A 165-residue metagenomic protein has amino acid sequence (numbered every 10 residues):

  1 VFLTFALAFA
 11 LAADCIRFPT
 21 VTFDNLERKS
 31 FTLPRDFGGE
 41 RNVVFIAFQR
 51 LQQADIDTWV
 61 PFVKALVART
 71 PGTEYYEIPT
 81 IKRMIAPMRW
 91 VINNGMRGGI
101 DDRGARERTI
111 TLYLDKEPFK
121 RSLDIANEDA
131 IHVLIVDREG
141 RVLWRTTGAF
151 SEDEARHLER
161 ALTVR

Functional and structural regions predicted by a protein language model:
V1-A10: Bacterial N-terminal signal peptides
L11-L33, A54, T58, E107: N-terminal "domain-start" segment that seeds a small globular fold
F18-P19, R41, R106-I110, I125-L134: Structural micro-motif
D36-T58, Y75: Short active-site neighborhood of thiol/selenol oxidoreductases, capturing the structured segment around
R50-Q52, I81-I85, K116-F119, R141-V142 (+1 more regions): Solvent-exposed loop/turn segments at secondary-structure junctions within structured extracellular/periplasmic domains
D57-E77: Conserved helix-turn-beta segment immediately C-terminal to the redox Cys motif in thioredoxin-like folds
E74-I78, W90-N127: Short, internal strand/loop/helix patches that form the active-site neighborhood or redox-interaction surface
K120-R121, D129-R165: Thiol-/selenol-based redox modules, centered on thioredoxin-like and closely related oxidoreductase domains
